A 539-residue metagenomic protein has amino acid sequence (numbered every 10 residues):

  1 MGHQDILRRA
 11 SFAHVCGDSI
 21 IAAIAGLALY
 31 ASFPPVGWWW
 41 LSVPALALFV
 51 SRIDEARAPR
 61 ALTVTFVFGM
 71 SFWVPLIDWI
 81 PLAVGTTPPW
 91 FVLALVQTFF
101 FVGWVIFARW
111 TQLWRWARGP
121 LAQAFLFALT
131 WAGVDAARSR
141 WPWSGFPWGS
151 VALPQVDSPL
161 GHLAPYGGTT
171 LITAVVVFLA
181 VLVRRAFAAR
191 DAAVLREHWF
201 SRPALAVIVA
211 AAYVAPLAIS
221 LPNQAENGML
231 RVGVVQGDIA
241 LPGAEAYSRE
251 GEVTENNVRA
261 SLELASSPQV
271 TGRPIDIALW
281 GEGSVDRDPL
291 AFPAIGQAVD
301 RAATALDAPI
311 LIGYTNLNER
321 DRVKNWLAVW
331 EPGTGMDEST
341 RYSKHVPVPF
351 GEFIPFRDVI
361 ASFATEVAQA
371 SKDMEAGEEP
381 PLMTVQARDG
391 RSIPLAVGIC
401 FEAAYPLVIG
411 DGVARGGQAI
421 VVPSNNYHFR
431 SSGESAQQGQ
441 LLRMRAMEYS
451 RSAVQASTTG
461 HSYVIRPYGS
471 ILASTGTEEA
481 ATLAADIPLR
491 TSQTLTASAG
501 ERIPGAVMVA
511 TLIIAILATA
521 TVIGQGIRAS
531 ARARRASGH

Functional and structural regions predicted by a protein language model:
G2-S220, S431, L442-A446, S457-S462 (+2 more regions): Membrane-embedded alpha-helical bundles of multi-pass enzymes that act on lipidic or dolichyl-linked glycan substrates
F33-L48, F72-I77, Q236-G237, G272-R287 (+1 more regions): Short, conserved active-site loops that position catalytic residues or coordinate cofactors/metal ions across diverse
W79-P88, R115, S139-G167, V323-P406 (+2 more regions): Active-site catalytic loop in hydrolytic enzyme cores
A83, Q97-F101, A128, V285 (+5 more regions): CN hydrolase (nitrilase-like) catalytic-core segments centered on the catalytic cysteine and neighboring Lys/Glu
F91, V151, V235, Y342 (+3 more regions): Hydrophobic residues at beta-strand termini and immediately following loops that shape nucleotide-binding pockets
L217-G351, K372, L382-S392, V397 (+2 more regions): Soluble catalytic regions of membrane-associated enzymes that act on cell-envelope and secretory-pathway components
L230-R231, N325, P381, Y449 (+2 more regions): Structural detector for hydrophobic anchor residues on beta-strands
